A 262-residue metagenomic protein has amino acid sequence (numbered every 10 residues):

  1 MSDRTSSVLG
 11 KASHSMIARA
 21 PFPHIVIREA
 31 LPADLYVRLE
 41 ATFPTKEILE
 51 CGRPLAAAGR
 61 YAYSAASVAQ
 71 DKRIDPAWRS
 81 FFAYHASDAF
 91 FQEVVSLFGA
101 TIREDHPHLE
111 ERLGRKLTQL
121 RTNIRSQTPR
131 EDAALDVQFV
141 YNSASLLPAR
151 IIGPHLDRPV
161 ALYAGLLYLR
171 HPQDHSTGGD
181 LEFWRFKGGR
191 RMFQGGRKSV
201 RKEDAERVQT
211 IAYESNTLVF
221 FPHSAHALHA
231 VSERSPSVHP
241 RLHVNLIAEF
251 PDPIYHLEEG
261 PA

Functional and structural regions predicted by a protein language model:
M1, W78-H85, A164-L169, I247: Short, Φ-rich (hydrophobic/aromatic) sequence segments
M1-S2, E259-A262: Non-catalytic N-terminal targeting/anchoring module and adjacent flexible stem/linker that precedes the structured
S2-S7, Q119: N-terminal regions that are enriched for targeting/export leaders and immediately downstream pro/stem segments
R4, H14-R112, K116: Non-heme Fe(II)/2-oxoglutarate
S6-A12, S145-P148: PAPS-dependent sulfotransferase catalytic domain
V8-A12, Y63, S67, Q138 (+1 more regions): N-proximal short alpha-helices
K11-H14, N216: Short hydrophobic "helix-edge" motifs at membrane interfaces and signal-peptide entry regions
F91-G260: Catalytic core of non-heme Fe(II) oxygenases with the double-stranded beta-helix
